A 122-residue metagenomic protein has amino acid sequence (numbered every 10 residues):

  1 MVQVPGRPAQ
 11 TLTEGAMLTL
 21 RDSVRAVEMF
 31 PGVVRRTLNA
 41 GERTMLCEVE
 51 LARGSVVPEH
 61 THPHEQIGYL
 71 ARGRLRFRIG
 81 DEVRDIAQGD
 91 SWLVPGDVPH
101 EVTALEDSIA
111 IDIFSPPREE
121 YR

Functional and structural regions predicted by a protein language model:
M1-R43: A short, N-terminal "cap"/entry segment at the start of jelly-roll beta-barrel domains of the cupin/DSBH fold
C47, I79, I111, E119-R122: Anionic, Ser/Thr-rich low-complexity intrinsically disordered regions
C47-T61: Conserved short histidine dyad/triad with adjacent acidic residue
H64-L75, G80: Glycine- and acidic-residue-biased ligand/ion/polar-headgroup-sensing regions
A71, A87-Q88, E106: A cytosolic small-molecule/anion-sensing beta-strand core signal
E82-G96: Short acidic-glycine-tyrosine-enriched beta hairpin
G96-E120: Ligand-binding loop in jelly-roll beta-barrel domains
